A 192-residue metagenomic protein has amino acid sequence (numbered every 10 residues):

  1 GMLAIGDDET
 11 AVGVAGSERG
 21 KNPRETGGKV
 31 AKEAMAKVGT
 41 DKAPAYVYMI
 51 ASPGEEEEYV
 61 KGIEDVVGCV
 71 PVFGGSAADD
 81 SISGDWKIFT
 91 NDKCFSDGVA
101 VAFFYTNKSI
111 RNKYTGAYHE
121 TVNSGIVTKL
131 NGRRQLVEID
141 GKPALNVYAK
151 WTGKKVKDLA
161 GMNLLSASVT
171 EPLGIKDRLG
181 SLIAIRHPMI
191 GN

Functional and structural regions predicted by a protein language model:
G1-N192: Small-residue-enriched flexible segments
